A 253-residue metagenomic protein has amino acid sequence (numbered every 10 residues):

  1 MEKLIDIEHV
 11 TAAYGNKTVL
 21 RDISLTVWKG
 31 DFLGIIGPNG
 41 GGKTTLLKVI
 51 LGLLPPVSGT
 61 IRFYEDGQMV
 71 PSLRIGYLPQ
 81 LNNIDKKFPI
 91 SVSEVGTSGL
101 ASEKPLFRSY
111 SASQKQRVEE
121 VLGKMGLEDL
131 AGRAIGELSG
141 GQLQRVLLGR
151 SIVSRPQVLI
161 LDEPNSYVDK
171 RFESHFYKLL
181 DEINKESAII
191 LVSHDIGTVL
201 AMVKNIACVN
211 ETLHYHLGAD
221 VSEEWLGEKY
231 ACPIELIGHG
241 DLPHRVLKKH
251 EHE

Functional and structural regions predicted by a protein language model:
I5, V19-L20, A131: Conserved structural motif at the start of ABC-family nucleotide-binding domains
L51: Helix-to-loop junction immediately C-terminal to a conserved catalytic motif
G59-I75: Conserved ABC transporter NBD signature motif
T97, A112-L130: Conserved ABC ATPase "signature" region
Y110, A134-L138, Q142: Conserved ABC ATPase signature
L159-E163: Catalytic Walker B motif of ABC-type/P-loop ATPase nucleotide-binding domains
D220-E253: ABC ATPase nucleotide-binding domains
